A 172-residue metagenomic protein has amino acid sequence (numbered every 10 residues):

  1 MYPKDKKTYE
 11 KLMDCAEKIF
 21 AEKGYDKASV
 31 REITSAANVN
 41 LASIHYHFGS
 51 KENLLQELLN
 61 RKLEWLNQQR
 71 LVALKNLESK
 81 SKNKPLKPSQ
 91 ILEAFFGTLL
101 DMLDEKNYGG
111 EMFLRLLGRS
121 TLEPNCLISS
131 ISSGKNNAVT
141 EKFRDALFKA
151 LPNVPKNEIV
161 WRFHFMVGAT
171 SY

Functional and structural regions predicted by a protein language model:
M1-K7, E78: N-terminal intrinsically disordered/low-complexity leader segments
Y9-D14, F48-L71, K75, P85: An amphipathic alpha-helix adjacent to DNA-recognition modules
K11, I19, K23-R61: Helix-turn-helix
V72-E111: Hydrophobic alpha-helical connector segments
Q90, Y108-M112, N125-L151: Amphipathic alpha-helical packing segments from all-alpha helical-bundle domains
M112-L122, K156-Y172: Hydrophobic alpha-helical segments that form the core of small-molecule binding pockets and/or dimer interfaces
